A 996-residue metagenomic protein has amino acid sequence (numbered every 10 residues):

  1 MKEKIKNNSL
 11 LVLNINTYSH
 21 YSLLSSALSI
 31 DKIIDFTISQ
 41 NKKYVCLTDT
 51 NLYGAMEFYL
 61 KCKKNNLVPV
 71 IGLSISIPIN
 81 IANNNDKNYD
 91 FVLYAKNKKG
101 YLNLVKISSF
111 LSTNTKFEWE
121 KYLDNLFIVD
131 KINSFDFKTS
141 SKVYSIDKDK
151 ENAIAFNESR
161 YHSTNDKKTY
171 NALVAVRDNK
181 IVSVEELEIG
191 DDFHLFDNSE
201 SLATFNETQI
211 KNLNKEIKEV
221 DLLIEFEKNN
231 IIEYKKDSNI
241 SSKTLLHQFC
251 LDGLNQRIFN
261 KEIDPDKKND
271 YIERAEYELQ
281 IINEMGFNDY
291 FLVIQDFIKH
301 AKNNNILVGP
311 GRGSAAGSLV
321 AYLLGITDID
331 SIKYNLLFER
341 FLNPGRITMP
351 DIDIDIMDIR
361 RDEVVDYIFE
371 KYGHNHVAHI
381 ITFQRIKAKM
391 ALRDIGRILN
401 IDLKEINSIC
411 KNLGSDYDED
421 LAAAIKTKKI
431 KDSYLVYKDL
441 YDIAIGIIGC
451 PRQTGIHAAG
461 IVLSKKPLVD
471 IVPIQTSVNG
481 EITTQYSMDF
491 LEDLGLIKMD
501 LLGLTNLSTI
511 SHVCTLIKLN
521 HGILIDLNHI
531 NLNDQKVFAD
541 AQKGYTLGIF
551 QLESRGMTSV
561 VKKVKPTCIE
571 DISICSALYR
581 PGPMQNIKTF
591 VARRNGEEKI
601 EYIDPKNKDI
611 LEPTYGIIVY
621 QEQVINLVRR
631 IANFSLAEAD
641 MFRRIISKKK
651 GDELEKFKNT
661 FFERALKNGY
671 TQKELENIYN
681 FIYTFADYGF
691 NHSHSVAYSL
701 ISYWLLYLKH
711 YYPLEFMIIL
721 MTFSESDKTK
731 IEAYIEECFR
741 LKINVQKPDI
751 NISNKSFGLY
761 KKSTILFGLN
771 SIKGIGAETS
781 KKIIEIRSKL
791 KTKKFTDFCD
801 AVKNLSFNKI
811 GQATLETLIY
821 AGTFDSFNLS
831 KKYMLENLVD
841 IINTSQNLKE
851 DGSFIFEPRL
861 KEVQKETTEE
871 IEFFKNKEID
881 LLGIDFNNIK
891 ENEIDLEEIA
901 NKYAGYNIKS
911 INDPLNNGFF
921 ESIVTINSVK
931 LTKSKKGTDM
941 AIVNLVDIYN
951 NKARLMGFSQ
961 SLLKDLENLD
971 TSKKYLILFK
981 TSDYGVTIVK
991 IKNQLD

Functional and structural regions predicted by a protein language model:
M1-L10, K865-E869, N876, D880 (+1 more regions): Acidic, low-complexity intrinsically disordered tails
K2-K832, I923, T932-K936, V946 (+1 more regions): Alpha-helical scaffold/interaction cores of sigma-54-like transcription cofactors and many family A DNA polymerases
H376, A821-E862, E866-T867: C-terminal extensions
T867, F873-K930, Q994: OB-fold nucleic-acid-binding modules
F920-S922, A941, Y975: Hydrophobic core residues within well-ordered beta-strands of beta-rich domains
N951-G957: A short macromolecule-binding patch
S961-L978: Short nucleic-acid-contacting surface segments enriched for D/E, G, S/T with interspersed K/R
S982-D996: OB-fold/S1-family single-stranded nucleic acid-binding modules
